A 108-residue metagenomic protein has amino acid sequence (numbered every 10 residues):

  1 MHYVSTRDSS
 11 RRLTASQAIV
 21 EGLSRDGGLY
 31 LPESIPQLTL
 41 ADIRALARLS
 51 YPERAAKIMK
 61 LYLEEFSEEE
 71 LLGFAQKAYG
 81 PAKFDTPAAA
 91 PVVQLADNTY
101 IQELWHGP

Functional and structural regions predicted by a protein language model:
M1-P108: PLP-dependent amino-acid enzyme catalytic core
